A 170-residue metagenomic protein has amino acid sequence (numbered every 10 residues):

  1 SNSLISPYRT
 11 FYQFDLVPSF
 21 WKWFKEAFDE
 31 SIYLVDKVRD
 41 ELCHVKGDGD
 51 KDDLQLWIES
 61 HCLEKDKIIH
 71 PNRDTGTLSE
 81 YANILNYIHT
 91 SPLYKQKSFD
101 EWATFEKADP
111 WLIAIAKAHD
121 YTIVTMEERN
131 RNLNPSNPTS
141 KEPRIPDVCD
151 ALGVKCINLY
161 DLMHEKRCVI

Functional and structural regions predicted by a protein language model:
S1-Y121, R129-N134, D150: Active-site-proximal, substrate-binding regions of enzyme catalytic domains and RNA-binding/basic surfaces
R129-I170: Acidic, PIN/NYN-like endoribonuclease modules and their adjacent C-terminal/linker elements
